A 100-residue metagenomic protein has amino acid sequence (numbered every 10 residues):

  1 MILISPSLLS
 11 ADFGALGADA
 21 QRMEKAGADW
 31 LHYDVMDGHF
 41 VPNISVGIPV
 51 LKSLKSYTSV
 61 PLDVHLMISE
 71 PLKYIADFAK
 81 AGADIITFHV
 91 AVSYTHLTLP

Functional and structural regions predicted by a protein language model:
M1-A76, K80: Conserved N-terminal beta1-alpha1 strand-loop-helix module at the mouth
F88-A91: Short beta->alpha connector loops at strand-helix junctions that form conserved, small/polar/Pro-enriched
T95-P100: Conserved small/polar residues in nucleotide/adenosyl-binding loops
